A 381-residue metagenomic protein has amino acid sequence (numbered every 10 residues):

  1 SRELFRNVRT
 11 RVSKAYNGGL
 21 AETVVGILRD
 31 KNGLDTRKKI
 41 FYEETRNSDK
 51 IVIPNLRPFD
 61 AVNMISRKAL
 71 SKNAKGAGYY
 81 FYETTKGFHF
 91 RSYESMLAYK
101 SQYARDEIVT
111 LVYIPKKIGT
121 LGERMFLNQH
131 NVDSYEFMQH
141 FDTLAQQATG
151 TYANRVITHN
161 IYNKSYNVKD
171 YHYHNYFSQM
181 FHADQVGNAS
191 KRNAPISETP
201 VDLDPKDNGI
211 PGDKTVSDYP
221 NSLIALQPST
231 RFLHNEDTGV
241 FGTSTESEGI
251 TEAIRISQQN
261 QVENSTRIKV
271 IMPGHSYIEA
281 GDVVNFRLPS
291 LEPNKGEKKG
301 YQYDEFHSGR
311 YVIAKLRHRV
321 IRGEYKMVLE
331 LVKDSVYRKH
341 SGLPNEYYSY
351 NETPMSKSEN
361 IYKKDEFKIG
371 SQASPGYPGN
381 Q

Functional and structural regions predicted by a protein language model:
S1-F5, K86, Y93-M96, P273-H275 (+3 more regions): Solvent-exposed coil/turn segments that connect beta secondary-structure elements in extracytoplasmic/periplasmic
S1-K39, K50-I51, S66, S92 (+2 more regions): Surface-exposed cap/loop segments at beta↔alpha junctions
T23-D35, N131-T158, Y162, H340-Q381: Intrinsically disordered, low-complexity terminal/linker regions enriched in Pro/Ser/Gly and acidic residues
F41-K164, V168-D184, R192: Short beta-strand-centered interaction patches in the first periplasmic/extracellular domains of large envelope
Y152-T245: Long, well-ordered mid-to-C-terminal structural blocks that present hydrophobic/aromatic surfaces
E198-N235, A280, N285-Q381: Acidic, low-complexity/disordered segments
F241, S247-S265: Short, basic/aromatic beta-hairpin or loop at an interaction surface
T266-G274: Short alpha-helix capping/helix-loop boundary micro-motifs
